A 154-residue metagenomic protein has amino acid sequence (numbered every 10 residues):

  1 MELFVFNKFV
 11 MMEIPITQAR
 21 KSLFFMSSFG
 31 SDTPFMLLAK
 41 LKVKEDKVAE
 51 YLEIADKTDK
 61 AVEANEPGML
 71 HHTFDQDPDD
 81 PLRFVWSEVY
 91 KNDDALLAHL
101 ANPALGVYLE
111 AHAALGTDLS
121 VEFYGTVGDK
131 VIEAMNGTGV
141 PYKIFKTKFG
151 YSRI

Functional and structural regions predicted by a protein language model:
M1-F25: N-terminal amphipathic/basic-hydrophobic helices that include classical n-h-c signal peptides and signal-anchor
F29-F35, D77-D80: Short, flexible turn/loop "capping" segments at secondary-structure junctions
P34-K42: Active-site-flanking beta-strand signature of metal-NTP-handling nucleotidyl enzymes and homologous cyclase-like
V43-L52: Short, surface-exposed ligand-recognition loops at beta-strand->loop->(often short) alpha-helix junctions that present
A55, D59: Short amphipathic alpha-helical/adjacent loop interface patches that line ligand and macromolecule-binding sites
A61-L70, V89-G150: An amphipathic, aromatic/His-enriched active-site/gating alpha helix that lines ligand/cofactor pockets
D75-P81, A113-G116: A short beta-turn/loop motif at secondary-structure boundaries
